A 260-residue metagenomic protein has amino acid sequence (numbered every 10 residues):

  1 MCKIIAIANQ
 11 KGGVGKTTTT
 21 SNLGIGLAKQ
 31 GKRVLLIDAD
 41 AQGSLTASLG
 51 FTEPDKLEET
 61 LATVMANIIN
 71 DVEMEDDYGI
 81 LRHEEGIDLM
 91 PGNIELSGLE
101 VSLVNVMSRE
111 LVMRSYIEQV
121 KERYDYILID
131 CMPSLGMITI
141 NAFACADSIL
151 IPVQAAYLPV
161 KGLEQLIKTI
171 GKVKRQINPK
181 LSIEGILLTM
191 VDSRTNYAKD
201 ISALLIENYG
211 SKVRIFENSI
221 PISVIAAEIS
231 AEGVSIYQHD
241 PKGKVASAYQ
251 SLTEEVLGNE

Functional and structural regions predicted by a protein language model:
M1-E260: P-loop NTP-binding core
